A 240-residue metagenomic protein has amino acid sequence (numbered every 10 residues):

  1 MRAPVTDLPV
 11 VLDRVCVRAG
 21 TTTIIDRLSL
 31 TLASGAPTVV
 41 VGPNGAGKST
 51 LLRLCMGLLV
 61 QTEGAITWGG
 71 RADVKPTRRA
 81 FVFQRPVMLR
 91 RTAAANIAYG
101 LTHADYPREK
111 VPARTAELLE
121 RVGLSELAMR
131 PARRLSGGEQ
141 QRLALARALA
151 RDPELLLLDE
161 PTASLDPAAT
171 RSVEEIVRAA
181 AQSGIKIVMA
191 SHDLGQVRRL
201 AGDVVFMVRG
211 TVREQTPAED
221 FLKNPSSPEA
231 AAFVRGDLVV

Functional and structural regions predicted by a protein language model:
M56: Helix-to-loop junction immediately C-terminal to a conserved catalytic motif
E109-L127: Conserved ABC ATPase "signature" region
P131-L135, E139: Conserved ABC ATPase signature
L156-D159: Catalytic Walker B motif of ABC-type/P-loop ATPase nucleotide-binding domains
P167-A169: Helix N-cap at the start of a conserved alpha-helix in ABC-type nucleotide-binding domains
S191-H192: H-loop/switch region of ABC-family ATPase nucleotide-binding domains
V197-R199: A short, surface-exposed alpha-helical micro-motif characterized by mixed small hydrophobic and charged/polar residues
